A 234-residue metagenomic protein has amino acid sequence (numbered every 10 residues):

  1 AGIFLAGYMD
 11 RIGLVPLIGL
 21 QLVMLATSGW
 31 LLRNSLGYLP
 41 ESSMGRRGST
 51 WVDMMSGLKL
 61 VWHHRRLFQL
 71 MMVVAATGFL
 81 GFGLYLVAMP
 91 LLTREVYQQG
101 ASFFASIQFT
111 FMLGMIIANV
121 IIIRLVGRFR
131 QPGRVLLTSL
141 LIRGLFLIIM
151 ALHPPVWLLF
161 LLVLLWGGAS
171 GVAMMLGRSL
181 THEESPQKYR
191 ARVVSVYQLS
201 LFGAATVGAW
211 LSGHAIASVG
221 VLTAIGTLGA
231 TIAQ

Functional and structural regions predicted by a protein language model:
A1, V73, V196-S200: Hydrophobic alpha-helical segments of secondary membrane carriers
G2, M24-S28, L84, A118: Membrane-embedded alpha-helical core segments of multi-pass
I3, T77-L86, S170, A205: Conserved extracellular-gate-facing transmembrane-helix segments in secondary transporters
A6, V15-M24, M55, W62 (+1 more regions): C-terminal transmembrane bundle of multi-pass solute transporters/carriers
V23-E41: C-terminal membrane-cytosol helix-exit motif in multi-pass small-molecule transporters
N34-S35, S42-M44, Q69-M71, A88 (+2 more regions): Short, hydrophobic secondary-structure boundary micro-motifs
Y38-M72: Juxtamembrane intracellular "pre-TM" segments in multi-pass secondary transporters
W62-G83, L164: Pair of pore-lining "gating" transmembrane helices in MFS-fold secondary transporters
